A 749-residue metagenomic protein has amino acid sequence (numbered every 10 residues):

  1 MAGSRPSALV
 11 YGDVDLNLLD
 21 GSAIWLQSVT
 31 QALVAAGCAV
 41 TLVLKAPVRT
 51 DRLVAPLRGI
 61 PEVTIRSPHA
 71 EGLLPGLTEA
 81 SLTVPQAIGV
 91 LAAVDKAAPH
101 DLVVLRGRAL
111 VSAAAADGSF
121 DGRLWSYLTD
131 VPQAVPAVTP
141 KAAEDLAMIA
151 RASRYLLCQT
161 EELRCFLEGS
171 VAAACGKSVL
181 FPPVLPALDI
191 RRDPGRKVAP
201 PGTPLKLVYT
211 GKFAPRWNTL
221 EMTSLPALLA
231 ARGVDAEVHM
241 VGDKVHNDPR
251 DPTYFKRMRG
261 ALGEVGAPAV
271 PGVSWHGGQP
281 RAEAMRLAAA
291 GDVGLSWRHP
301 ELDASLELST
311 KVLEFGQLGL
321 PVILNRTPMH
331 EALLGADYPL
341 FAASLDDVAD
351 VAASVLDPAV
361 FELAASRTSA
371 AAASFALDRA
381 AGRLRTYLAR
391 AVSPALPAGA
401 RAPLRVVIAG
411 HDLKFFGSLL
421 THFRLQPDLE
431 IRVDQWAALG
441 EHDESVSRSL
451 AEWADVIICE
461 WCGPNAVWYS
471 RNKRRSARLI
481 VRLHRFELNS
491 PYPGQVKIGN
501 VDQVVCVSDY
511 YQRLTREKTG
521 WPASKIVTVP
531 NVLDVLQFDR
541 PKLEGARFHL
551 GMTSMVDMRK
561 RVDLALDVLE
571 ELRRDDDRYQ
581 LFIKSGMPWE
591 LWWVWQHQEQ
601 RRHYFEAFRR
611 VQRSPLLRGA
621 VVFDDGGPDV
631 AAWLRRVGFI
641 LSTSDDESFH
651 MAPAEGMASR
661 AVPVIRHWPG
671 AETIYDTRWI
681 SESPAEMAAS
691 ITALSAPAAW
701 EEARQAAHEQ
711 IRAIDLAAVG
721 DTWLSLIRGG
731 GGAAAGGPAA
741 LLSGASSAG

Functional and structural regions predicted by a protein language model:
L9-Y11, L157, V198-W217, M222-P226 (+4 more regions): Conserved donor-binding/catalytic core segment of Leloir-type glycosyltransferases
V104-L110, L128, C459-P464, L483: Short His-centered aromatic/hydrophobic patch
A113-A114, R151-S178, L185-I190, K256 (+4 more regions): A short, active-site helix/loop in glycosyltransferases that binds the activated sugar's phosphate group
P194, D346, D357-L396, R559 (+1 more regions): A charged, aromatic-enriched C-terminal amphipathic alpha-helix characteristic of glycosyltransferases across folds
K244, P252-R286, A290, W595-D625: Nucleotide-activated donor-binding/catalytic signature segment of Leloir-type glycosyltransferases, i.e., the conserved
S296, E314-L324, A661-I665: Short hydrophobic beta-strand element within catalytic cores of glycosyltransferases and related nucleotide-activated
H299-P300, A304, D645: Aromatic "clamp/platform" in nucleotide-sugar-dependent glycosyltransferases that forms part of the donor/acceptor
E331-S354, E672-A693: Change "using UDP/GDP/dTDP sugars" to "using nucleotide sugars
